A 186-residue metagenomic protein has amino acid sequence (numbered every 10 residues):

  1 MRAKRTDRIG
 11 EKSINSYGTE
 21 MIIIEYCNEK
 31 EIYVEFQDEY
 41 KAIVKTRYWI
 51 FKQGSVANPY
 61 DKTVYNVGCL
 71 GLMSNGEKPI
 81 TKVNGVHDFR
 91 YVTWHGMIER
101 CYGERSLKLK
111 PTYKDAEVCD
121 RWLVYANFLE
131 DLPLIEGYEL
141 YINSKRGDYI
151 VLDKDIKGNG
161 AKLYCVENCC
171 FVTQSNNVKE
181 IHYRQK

Functional and structural regions predicted by a protein language model:
M1-I43, N58-H95, E99, E117-V118: Short helix-coil boundary/hinge micro-motifs
S13-S16, S55, S74, S106 (+2 more regions): Generic serine detector
V44-T63, V166-N168: Cysteine-rich micro-motifs
T46-R47, G68, T173: Helix N-terminus capping/helix-initiation residues
I80-G103, L107-K186: Short, cationic Gly/His-enriched loop motifs
